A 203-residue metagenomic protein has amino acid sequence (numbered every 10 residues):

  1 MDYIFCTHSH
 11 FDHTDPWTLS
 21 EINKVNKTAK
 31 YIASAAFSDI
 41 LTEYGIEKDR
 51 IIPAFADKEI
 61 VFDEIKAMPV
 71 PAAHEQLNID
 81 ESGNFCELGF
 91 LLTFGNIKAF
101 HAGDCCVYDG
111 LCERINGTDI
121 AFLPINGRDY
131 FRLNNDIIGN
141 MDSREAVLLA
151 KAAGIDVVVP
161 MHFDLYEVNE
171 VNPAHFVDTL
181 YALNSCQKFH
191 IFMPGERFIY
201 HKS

Functional and structural regions predicted by a protein language model:
M1-A33, G117-F122: Active-site metal-binding motif and surrounding structural segment of the metallo-beta-lactamase
D2-Y3, K30, I65, I97-A99 (+2 more regions): Structural motif
H10-T14, S38-I40, K58-V61, E75-N78 (+4 more regions): Active-site environment of divalent metal-dependent phosphoester hydrolases
H13, H101-C105, N140: Short gly/ser/thr-rich secondary-structure transition/capping motifs
D15-K24, E43, V168-D178, K202: Metal-dependent catalytic neighborhoods of phosphoester/phosphodiester hydrolases
K30, A36, Y108-P194: Cap/insert and terminal regions of metallo-dependent hydrolase folds
L41-F55: Helix-loop-beta element that forms the nucleotide-linked donor phosphate-binding surface in glycosyltransferases
P53-N116, P194-S203: Core dinuclear metal-dependent hydrolase active-site scaffold
